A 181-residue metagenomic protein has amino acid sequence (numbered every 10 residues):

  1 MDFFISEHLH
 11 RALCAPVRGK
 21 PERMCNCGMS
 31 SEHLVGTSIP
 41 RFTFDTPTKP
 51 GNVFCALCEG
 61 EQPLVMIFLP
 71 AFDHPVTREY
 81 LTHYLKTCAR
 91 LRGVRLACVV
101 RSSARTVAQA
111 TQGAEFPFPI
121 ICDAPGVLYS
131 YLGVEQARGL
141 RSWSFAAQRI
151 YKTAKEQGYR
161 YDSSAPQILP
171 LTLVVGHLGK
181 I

Functional and structural regions predicted by a protein language model:
D2-L57: N-terminal "domain-start" segment that seeds a small globular fold
S38-R41, P75-E79, H177-L178: Domain-wide signal for the mature, well-folded portions of proteins, strongly enriched in nucleus-encoded organellar
R41-F42, L64, L171: Conserved beta-strand and immediately adjacent loop positions that scaffold enzyme active sites
V53-K86, R95-L96: Short active-site neighborhood of thiol/selenol oxidoreductases, capturing the structured segment around
L69, V100, G176: Short beta-strand/turn micro-motifs composed of small residues that flank or help shape donor/cofactor-binding pockets
F72-D73, S103, G179: Short, glycine/serine-rich, charged loops/turns that create anion-binding and catalytic segments at active sites
E79-Y131: Structural microenvironment flanking redox-active thiols in thiol-disulfide oxidoreductases
D123-I181: Thiol/selenol-based redox catalytic cores and closely related redox-interacting motifs
